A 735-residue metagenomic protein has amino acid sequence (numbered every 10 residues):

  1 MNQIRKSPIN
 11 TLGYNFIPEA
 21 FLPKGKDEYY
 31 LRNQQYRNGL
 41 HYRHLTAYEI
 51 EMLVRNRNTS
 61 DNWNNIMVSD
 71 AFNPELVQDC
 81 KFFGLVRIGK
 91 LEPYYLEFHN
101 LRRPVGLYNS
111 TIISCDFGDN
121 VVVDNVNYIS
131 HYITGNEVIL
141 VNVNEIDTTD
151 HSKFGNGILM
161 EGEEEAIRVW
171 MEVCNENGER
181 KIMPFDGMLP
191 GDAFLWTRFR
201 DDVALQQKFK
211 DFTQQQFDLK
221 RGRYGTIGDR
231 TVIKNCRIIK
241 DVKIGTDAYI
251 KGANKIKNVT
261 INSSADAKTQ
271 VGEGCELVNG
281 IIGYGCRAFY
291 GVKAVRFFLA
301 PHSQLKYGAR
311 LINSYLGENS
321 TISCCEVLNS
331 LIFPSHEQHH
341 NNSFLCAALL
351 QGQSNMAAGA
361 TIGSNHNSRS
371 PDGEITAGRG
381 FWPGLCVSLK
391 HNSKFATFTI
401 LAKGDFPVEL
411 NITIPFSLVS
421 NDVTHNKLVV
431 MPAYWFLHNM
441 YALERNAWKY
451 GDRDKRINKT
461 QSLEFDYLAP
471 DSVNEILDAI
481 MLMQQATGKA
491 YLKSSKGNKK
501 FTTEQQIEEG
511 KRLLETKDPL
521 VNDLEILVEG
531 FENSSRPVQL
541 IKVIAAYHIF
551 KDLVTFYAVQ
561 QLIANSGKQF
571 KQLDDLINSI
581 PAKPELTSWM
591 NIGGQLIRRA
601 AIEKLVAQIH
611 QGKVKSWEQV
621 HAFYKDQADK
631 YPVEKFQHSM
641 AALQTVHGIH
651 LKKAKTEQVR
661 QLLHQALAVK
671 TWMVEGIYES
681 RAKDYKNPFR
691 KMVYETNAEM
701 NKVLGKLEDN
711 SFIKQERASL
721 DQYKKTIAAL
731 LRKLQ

Functional and structural regions predicted by a protein language model:
M1-G39: Intrinsically disordered, low-structural-confidence terminal and linker regions
N2-I17, D70-V77, K81-L91, Y95-L107 (+5 more regions): Glycine-rich hexapeptide-repeat left-handed beta-helix
L40-N64, V68, L76, A377: Extracellular beta-rich repeat passengers
K81-F82, G106-Y108, I112-D116, V122-K210 (+5 more regions): Phosphate-/polyanion-interacting regions in eukaryotic proteins
T149, D422-N710, K714-Q715, Q722-Q735: Long, compositionally biased intrinsically disordered regions
K210-G228: A charged, amphipathic alpha-helical module
I227, T231-I250, K257-K268, G274-C275: Core alpha-helical transmembrane segments of integral membrane proteins
